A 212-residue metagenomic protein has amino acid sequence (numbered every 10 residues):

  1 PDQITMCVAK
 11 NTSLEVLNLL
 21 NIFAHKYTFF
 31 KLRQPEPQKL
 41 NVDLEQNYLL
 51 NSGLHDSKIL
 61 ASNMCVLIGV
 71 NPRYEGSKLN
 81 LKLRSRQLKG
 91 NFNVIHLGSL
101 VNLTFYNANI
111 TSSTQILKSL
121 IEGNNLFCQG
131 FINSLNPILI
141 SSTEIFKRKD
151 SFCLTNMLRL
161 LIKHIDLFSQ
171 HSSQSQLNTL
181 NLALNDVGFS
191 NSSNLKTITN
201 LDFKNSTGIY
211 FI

Functional and structural regions predicted by a protein language model:
P1-I212: Catalytic alpha/large subunits of respiratory electron-transfer oxidoreductases, centered on bis-MGD molybdoenzymes
